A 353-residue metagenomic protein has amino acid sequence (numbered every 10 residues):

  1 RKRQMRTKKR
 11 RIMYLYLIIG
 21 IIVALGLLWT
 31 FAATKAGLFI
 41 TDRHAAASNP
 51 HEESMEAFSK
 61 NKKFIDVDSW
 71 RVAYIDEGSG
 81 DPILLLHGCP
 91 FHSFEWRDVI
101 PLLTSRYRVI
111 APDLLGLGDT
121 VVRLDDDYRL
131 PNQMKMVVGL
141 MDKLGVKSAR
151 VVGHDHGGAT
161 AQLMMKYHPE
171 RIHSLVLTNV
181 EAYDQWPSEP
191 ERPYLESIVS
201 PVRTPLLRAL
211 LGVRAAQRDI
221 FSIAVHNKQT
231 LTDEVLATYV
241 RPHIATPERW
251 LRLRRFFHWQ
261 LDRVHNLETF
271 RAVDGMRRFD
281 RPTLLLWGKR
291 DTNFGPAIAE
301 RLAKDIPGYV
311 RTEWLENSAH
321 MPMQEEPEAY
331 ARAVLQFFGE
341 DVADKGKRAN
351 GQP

Functional and structural regions predicted by a protein language model:
R6-V23: N-terminal Sec-pathway targeting helices
L25-D66, W70-I75, P82, I110 (+5 more regions): Flexible "cap/lid" subdomain of the alpha/beta-hydrolase fold that forms the substrate-access gate
D81-H87: Short beta-strand element of the alpha/beta-hydrolase
P90-D98, V109: Serine-hydrolase catalytic-loop signature spanning alpha/beta hydrolases and amidase-signature enzymes
P90-S93, K289-T292, P327: A structural helix-start
T104-D113: Active-site machinery of serine-nucleophile hydrolases
S318-P327, A331: Catalytic histidine-centered segment of alpha/beta-hydrolase-like enzymes
D341-P353: Alpha/beta-hydrolase-fold serine-hydrolase catalytic core, especially in secreted/extracellular enzymes
